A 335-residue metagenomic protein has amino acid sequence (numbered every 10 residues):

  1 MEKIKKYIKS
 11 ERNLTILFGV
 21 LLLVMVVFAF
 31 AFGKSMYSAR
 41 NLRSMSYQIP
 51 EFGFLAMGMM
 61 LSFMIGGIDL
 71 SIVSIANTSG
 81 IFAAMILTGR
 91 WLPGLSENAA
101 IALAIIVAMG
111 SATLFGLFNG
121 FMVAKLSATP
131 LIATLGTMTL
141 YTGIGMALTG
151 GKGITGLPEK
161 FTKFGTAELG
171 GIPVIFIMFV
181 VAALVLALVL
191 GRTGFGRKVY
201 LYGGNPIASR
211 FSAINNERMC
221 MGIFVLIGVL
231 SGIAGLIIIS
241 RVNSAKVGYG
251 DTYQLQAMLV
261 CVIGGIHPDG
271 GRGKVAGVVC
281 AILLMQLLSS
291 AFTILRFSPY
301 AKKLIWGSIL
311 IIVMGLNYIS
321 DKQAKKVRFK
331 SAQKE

Functional and structural regions predicted by a protein language model:
M1-A56, L92-L103, K334-E335: Membrane-interfacial amphipathic/re-entrant helices at transmembrane-helix boundaries
M1-V20, V26, F211-R218, S290-E335: Cytosolic-side transmembrane-helix boundaries in multi-pass membrane proteins
I4-K9, L126, P130-R192, M219-G222 (+3 more regions): Transmembrane helix-bundle core of multi-pass membrane transporters and related energy-transducing complexes
L17-F30, M59, A108-A112, M138-G143 (+5 more regions): Hydrophobic core segments of alpha-helical transmembrane domains in multi-pass membrane transport and ion-translocation
L23, F28-F30, S38-R90, F121-A128 (+2 more regions): Single transmembrane alpha-helix segments in multi-pass membrane proteins
L92-T137, C280-A281: Alpha-helical transmembrane segments within multi-pass membrane transporters and channels
A100-A108, A112-N119, G171-K246: Helix-loop-helix "hairpin" substructures at the membrane interface of multi-pass membrane proteins
S231, R241, A245-G307: Transmembrane alpha-helical segments in multi-pass inner-membrane proteins
